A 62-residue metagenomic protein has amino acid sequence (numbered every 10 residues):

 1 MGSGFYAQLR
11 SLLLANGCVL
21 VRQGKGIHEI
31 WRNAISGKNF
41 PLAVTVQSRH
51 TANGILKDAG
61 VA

Functional and structural regions predicted by a protein language model:
M1-K25, R32-A62: Basic nucleic-acid-binding interfaces
